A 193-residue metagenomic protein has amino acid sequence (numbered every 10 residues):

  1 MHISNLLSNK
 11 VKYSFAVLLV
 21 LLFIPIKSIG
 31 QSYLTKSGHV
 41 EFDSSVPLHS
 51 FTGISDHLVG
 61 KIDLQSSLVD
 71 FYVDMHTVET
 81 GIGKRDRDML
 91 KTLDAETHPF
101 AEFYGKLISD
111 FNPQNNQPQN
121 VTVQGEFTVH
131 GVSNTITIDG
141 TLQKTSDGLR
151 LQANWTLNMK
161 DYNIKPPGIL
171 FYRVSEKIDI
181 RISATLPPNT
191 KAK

Functional and structural regions predicted by a protein language model:
M1-H2, V17, I108-F111: Short regulatory "switch" loops immediately downstream of catalytic or recognition motifs within protein catalytic
H2-F15: Bacterial N-terminal signal peptides that target proteins for export
S4, P25-G30: Residues marking helix boundaries in flexible regions
S8-K10, P25, G83: Intrinsically disordered, low-complexity sequence elements enriched in Ser/Thr/Gly/Pro
S14-K27: Bacterial N-terminal signal peptides
I29-K193: Low-complexity, acidic/polar, glycine-enriched regions of mature
